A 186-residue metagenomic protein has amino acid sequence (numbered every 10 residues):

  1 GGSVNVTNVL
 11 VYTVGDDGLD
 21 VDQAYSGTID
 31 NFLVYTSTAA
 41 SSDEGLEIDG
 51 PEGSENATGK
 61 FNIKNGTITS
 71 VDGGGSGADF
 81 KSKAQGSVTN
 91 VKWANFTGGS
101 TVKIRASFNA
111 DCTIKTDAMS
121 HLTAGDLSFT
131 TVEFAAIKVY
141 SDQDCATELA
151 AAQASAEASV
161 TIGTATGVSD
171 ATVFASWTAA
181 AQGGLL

Functional and structural regions predicted by a protein language model:
G1-L186: Extracellular beta-rich repeat passengers
